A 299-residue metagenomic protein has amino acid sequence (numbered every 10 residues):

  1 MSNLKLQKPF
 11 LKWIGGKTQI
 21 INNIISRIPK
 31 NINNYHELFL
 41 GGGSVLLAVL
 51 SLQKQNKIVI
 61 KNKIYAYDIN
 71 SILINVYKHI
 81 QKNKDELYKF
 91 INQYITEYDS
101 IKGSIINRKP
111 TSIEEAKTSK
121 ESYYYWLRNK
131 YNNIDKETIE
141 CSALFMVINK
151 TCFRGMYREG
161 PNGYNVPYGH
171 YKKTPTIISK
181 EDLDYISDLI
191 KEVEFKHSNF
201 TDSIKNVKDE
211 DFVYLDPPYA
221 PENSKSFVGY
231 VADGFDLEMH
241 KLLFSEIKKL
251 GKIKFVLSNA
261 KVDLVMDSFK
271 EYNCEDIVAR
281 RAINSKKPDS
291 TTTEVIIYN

Functional and structural regions predicted by a protein language model:
M1-L40, S44-L47, K287: S-adenosyl-L-methionine
I24, Y35-V49, A66-S71, Y77 (+6 more regions): Conserved proline-anchored active-site loop of SAM-dependent methyltransferases that bridges a beta-strand
N31-Y35, K61-K63, I190-E194, I247-F255: Short active-site oxyanion
G41-G42, D182-L183, N259-D263: Short, polar loop motifs at secondary-structure junctions
Q55-E194: Class I S-adenosyl-L-methionine-dependent methyltransferase module
E159-T174, Y219-M239: Mobile active-site "lid"/loop adjacent to the S-adenosyl-L-methionine
K196-N199, V278: Short loop/edge segments at beta-strand edges and connector loops that shape dinucleotide/nucleotide cofactor-binding
A220-P221, V228-N299: Long, positively charged, glycine-interspersed low-complexity recognition regions
